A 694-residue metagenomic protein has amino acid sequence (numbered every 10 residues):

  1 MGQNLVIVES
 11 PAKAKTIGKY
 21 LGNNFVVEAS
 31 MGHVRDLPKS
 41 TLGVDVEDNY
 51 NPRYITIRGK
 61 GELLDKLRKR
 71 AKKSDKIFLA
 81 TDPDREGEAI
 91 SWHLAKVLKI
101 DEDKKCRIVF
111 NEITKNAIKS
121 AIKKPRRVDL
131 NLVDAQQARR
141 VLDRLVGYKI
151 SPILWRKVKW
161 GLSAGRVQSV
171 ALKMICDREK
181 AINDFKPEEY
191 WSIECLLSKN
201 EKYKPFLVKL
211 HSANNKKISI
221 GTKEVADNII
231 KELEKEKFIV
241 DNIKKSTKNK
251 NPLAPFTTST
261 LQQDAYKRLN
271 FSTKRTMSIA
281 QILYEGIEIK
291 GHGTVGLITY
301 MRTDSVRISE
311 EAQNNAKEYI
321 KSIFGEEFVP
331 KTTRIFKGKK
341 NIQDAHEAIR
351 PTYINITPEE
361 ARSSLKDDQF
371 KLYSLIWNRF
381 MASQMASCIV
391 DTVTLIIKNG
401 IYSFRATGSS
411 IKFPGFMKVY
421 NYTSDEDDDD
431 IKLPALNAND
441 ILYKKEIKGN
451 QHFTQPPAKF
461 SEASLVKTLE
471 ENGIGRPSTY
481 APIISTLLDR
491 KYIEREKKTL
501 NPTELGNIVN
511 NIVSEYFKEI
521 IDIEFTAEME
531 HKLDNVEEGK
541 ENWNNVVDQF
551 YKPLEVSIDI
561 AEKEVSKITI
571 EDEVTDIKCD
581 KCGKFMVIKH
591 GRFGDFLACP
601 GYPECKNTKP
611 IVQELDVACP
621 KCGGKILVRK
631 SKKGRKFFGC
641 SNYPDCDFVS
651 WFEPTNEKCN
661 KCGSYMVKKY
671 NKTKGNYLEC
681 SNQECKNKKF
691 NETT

Functional and structural regions predicted by a protein language model:
M1-R140, H211, G221-K223: Intrinsically disordered, low-complexity regulatory segments
G2-N4, T16, S151, G161 (+4 more regions): Basic, low-complexity terminal or inter-domain segments flanking catalytic cores
K15-P38, S169-S219, S383-I431, F585: Structured, non-catalytic alpha/beta "coupling" segments that mediate domain-domain communication and provide generic
T16-Y20, K66, A89-V97, A117-A121 (+8 more regions): Alpha-helical scaffold elements adjacent to nucleotide-binding pockets in ATP/GTP-utilizing enzyme cores
I113-C195, S246: C-terminal or mid-to-C-terminal helical accessory/interaction module adjacent to the motor/catalytic core
R139-K149, V167, L197, K248-T260 (+6 more regions): Core structural elements
K216-A254, D440: Metal- or metallocofactor-binding catalytic centers and their adjacent structured scaffolds across diverse enzyme
V240-I243, P252-A265, H292-M301, P456-T468: Short acidic, hydrophobic short linear motifs in intrinsically disordered regions
